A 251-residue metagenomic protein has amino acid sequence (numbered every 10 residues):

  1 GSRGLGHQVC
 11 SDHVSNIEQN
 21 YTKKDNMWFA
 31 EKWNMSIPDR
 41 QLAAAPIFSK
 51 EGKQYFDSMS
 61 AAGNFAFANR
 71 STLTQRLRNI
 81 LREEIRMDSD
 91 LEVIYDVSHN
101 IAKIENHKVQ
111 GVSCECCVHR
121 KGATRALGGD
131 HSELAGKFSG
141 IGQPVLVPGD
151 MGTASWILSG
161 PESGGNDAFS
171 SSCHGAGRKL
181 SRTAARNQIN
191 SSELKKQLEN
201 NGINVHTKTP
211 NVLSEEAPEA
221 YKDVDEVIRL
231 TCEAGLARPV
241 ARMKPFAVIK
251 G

Functional and structural regions predicted by a protein language model:
G1-G251: Domain-length cofactor-binding catalytic modules of enzymes
